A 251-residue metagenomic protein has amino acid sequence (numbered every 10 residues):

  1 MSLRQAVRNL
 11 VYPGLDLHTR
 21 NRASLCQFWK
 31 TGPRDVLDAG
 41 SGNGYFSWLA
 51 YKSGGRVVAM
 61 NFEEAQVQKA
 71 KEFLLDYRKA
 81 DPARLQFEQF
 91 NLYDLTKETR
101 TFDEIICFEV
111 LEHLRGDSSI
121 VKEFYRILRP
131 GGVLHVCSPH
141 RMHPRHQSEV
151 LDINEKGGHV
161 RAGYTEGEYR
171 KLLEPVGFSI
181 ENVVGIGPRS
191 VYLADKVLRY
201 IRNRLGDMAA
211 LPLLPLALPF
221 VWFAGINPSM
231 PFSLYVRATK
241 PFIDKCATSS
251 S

Functional and structural regions predicted by a protein language model:
M1-R100, E104-F108, S118-V121, A162-E166 (+4 more regions): Conserved N-terminal segment of class I S-adenosyl-L-methionine
E109-H113: A short His-aromatic
S118-V133: A short glycine-rich, Lys/Arg-flanked "PGG" loop and its adjoining helix->strand segment in the class I
C137-V160, K171: Short, glycine-/aromatic-enriched active-site segment of Class I SAM-dependent methyltransferases
R161-V176: Short alpha-helix
F178-R189: Conserved S-adenosyl-L-methionine
V191-P219: C-terminal helical/coil "lid" or tail adjacent to the Rossmann-like core of SAM-dependent
A210-R237: Conserved Class I S-adenosyl-L-methionine
